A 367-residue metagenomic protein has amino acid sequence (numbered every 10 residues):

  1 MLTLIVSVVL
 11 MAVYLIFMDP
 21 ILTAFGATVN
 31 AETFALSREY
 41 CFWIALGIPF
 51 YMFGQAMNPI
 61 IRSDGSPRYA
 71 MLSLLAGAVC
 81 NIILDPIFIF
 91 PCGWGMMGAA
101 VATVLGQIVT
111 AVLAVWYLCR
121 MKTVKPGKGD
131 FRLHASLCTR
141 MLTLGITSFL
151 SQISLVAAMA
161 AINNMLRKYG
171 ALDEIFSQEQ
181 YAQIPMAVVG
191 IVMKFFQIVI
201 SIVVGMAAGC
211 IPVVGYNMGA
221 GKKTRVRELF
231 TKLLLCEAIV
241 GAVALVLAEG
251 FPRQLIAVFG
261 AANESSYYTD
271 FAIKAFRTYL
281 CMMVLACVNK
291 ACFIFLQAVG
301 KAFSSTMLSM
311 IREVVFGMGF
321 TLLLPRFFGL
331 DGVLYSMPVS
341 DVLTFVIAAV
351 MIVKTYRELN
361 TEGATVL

Functional and structural regions predicted by a protein language model:
M1-A12, Y51-A70, M186-V246, G250-P252 (+1 more regions): Small-residue-rich hydrophobic transmembrane alpha-helices
M1-G47, P91-I146, V214-M282, L324-L367: Short alpha-helical transmembrane segments in multi-pass integral membrane proteins
A12, A56-I60, V79-I87, V115 (+6 more regions): Alpha-helical transmembrane segments of multipass membrane proteins
I21, L84, A157-L166, G170 (+3 more regions): Hydrophobic/aromatic end-of-helix segments at the C-terminal termini of transmembrane alpha-helices
A27-E32, S63-P67, Y169-I175, Q180-I184 (+3 more regions): Juxtamembrane helix-boundary/capping and inter-helix hinge elements in multi-pass membrane proteins
W43-R62, A70-A78, A99-V112, V204-A207 (+4 more regions): Short runs within selected transmembrane alpha-helices of multi-pass transporters and secretion channels
G47-Y51, T139, I146-N217, E237-L245 (+2 more regions): Transmembrane helix-bundle signature of multi-pass secondary active exporters and lipid flippases
A70, A78, G95, A99 (+12 more regions): Hydrophobic alpha-helical transmembrane segments of integral membrane proteins, especially multi-pass transporters
